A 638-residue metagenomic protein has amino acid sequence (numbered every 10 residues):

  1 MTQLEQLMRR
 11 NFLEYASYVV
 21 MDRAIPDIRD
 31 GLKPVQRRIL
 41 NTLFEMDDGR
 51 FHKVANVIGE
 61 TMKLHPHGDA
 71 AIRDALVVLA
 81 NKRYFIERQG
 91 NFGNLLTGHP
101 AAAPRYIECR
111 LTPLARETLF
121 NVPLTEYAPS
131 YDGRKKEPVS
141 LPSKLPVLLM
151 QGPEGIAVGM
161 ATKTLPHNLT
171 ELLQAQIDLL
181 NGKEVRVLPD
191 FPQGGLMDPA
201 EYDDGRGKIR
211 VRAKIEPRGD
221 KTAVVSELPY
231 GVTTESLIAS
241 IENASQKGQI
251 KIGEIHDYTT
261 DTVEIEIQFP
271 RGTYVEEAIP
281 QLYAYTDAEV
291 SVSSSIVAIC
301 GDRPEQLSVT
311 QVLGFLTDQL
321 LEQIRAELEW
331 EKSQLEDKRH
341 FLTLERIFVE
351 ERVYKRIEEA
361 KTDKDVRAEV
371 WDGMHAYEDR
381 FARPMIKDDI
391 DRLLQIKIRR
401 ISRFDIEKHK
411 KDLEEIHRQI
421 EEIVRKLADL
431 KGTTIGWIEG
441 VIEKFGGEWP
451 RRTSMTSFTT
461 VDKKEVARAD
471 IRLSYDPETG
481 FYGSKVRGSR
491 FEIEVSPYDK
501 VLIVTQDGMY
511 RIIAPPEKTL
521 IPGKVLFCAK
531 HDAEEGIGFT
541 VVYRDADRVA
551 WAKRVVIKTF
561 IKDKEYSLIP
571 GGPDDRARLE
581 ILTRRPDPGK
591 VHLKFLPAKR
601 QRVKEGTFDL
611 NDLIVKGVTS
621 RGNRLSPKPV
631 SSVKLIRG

Functional and structural regions predicted by a protein language model:
M1-R206, E266: Catalytic phosphate-handling regions of large nucleic-acid enzymes and associated NTPases
Q3-L4, P153-I156, M160-G638: C-terminal interaction appendages of subunits in large macromolecular complexes
